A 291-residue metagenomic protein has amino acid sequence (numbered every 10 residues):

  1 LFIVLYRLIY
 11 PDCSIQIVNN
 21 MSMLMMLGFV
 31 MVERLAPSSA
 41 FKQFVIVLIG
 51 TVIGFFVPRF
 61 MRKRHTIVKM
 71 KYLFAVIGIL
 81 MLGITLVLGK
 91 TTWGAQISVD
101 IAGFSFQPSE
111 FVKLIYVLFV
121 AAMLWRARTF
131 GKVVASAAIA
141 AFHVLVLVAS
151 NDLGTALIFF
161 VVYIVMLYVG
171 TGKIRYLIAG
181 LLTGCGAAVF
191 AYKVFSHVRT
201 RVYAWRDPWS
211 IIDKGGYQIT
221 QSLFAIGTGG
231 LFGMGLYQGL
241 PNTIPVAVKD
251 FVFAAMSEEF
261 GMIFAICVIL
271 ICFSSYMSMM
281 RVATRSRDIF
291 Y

Functional and structural regions predicted by a protein language model:
F2-G215, A254-Y291: Hydrophobic alpha-helical transmembrane segments of multi-pass inner membrane proteins, especially in bacterial systems
I226, G230-I263, A283: Long extracytoplasmic/lumenal interhelical loops at the membrane interface of multi-pass membrane proteins
